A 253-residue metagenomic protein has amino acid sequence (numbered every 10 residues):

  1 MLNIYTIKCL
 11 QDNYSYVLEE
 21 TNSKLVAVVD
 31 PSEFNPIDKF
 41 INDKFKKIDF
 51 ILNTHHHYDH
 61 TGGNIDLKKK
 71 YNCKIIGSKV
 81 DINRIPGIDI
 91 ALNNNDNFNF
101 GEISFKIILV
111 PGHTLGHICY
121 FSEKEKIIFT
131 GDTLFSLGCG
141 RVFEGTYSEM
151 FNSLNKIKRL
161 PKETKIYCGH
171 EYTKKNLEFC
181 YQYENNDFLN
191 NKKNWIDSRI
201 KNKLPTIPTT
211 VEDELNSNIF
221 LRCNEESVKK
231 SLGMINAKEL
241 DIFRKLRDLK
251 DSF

Functional and structural regions predicted by a protein language model:
M1-K46, Y120-G131: Conserved beta-strand hairpin/beta-sheet module of binuclear metal-dependent hydrolase folds, prominently
T6, Y16-E19, N97-E123, I127-I128 (+1 more regions): Core dinuclear metal-dependent hydrolase active-site scaffold
L18, D30, H55, L67 (+6 more regions): Divalent metal-coordination and catalytic microenvironments
V26, E33-L109, K192: Active-site HxH/HxHxD metal-binding segment of metal-dependent hydrolases
V28, I75-G77, I128, Y167: Structural detector of well-ordered beta-strand residues that form the stable sheet scaffold of enzyme domains
P31-S32, H56, V80-D81, H113-T114 (+4 more regions): Active-site metal-binding loops of divalent metal-dependent hydrolases
G138-T164: Active-site-adjacent loop/tail segments of enzyme domains
N155-K165, K174-F253: Accessory terminal helices/loops
